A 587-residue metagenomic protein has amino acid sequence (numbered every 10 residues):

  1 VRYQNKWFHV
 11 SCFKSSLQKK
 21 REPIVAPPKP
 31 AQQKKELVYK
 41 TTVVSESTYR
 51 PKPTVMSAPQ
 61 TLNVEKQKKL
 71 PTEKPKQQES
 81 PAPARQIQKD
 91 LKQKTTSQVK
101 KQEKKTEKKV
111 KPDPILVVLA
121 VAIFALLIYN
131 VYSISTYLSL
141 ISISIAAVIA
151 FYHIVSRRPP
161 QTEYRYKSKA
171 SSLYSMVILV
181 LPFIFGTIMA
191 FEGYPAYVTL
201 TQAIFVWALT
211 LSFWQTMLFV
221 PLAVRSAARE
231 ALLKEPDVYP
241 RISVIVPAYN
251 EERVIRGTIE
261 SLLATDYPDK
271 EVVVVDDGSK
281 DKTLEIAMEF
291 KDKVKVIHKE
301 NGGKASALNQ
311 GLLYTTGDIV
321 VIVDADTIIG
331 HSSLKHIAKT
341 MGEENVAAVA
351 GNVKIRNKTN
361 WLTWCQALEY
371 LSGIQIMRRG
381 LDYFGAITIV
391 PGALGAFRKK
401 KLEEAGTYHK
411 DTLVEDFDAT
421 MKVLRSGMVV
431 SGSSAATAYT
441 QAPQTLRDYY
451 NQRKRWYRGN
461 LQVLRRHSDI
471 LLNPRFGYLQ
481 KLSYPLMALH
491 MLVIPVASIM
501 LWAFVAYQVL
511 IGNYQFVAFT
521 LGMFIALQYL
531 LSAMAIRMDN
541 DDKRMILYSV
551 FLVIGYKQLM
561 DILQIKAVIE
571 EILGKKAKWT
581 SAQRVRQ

Functional and structural regions predicted by a protein language model:
Y152-I178, F183-A208, L486-G574: Membrane-embedded multi-pass helical conduit in multi-pass membrane proteins, especially envelope-biosynthetic
Y194-T201, F213-D269: N-terminal signal-anchor transmembrane helix
L218-A223, E300, A305-L313, G317-D318 (+3 more regions): Long helical/loop segments within the catalytic core of UDP-sugar-dependent glycosyltransferases, especially the large
P240-S243, E271, E403, D418: Cell-envelope/extracellular polymer assembly enzymes that use nucleotide-activated donors
R256-G257, D281-E289, S332: Acidic helix N-cap motif at the loop->helix transition within catalytic regions of sugar-transfer enzymes
P268, D276-L284, E300-G302: A conserved acidic beta->alpha catalytic loop
T420-A438: Catalytic donor-sugar/metal-binding loop of nucleotide-sugar-dependent glycosyltransferases
